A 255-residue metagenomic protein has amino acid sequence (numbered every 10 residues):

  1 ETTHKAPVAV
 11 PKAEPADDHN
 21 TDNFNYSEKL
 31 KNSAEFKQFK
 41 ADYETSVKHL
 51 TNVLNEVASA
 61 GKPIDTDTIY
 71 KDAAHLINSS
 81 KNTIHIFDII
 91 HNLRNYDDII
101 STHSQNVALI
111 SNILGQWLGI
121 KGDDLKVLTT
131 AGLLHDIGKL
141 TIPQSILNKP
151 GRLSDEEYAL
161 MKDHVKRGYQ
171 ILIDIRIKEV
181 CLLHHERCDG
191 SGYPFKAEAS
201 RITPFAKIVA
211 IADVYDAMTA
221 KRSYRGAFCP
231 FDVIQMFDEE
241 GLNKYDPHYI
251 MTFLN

Functional and structural regions predicted by a protein language model:
E1-D65: Membrane-cytosol interface segments
F36-N255: Histidine- and acidic-residue-rich, metal-dependent catalytic cores
